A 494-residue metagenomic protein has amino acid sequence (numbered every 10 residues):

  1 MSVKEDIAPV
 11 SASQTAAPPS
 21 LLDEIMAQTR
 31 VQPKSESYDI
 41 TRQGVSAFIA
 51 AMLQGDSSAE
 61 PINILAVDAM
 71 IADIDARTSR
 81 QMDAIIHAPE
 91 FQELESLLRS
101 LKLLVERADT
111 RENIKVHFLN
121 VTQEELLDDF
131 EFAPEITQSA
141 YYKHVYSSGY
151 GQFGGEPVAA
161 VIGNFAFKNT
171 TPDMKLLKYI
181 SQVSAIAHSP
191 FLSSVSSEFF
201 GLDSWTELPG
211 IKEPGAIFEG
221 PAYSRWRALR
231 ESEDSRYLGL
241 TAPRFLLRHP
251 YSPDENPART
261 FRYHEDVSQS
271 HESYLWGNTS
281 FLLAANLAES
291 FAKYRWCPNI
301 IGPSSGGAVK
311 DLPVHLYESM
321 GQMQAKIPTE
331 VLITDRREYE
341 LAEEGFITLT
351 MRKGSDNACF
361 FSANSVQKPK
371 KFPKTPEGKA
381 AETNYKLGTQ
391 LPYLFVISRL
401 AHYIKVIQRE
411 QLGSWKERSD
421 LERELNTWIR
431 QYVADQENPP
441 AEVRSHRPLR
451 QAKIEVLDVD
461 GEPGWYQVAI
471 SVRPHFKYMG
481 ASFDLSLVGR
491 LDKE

Functional and structural regions predicted by a protein language model:
S2-E124, E131: N-terminal-proximal low-complexity accessory segments that begin disordered and transition into the first
R77, Q81, L97-L104, V183 (+3 more regions): Generic, well-ordered alpha-helical scaffold segments in large soluble proteins
E93-L98, E112-Q123, Q436-V459: Long, charged, glycine-rich C-terminal linkers/tails
S96-N169: Long, charge-patterned amphipathic interaction tracts in eukaryotic proteins
Y150-P328: Extended, regular secondary-structure scaffolds
Y263-E424: Long, contiguous, structured domain-core segments that constitute the functional module of a protein
D420-S445: Short, hydrophobic/π-rich interface segment
K453-E494: C-terminal edge-of-domain segments
